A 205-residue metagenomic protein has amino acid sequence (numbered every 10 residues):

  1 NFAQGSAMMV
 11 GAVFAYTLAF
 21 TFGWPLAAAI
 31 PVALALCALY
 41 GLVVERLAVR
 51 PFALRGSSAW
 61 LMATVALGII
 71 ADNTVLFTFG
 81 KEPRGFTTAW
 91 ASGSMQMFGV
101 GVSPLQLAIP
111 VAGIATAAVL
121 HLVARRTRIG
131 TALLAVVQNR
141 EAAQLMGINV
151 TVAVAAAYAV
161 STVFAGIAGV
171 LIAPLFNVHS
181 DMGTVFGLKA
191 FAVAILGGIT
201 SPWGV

Functional and structural regions predicted by a protein language model:
N1-A12, L26, L54-W60, I129-A132 (+4 more regions): Short, non-helical or kinked segments that cap or interrupt transmembrane helices
F2-F20, V32, Y40, V44 (+4 more regions): Hydrophobic alpha-helical segments within and immediately flanking transmembrane helices of multi-pass membrane proteins
M8, A29, A33, T87-A89 (+1 more regions): Hydrophobic mid-bilayer segments of alpha-helices in multi-pass membrane transport proteins, especially secondary
T17, T21, L42, R46-P51 (+5 more regions): Membrane-interface helix caps of multi-pass small-molecule transporters
G23-L67, T74: Alpha-helical transmembrane segments within multi-pass membrane transporters and channels
A48-V49, I70, A142-A143, I195: Hydrophobic/aromatic residues within transmembrane alpha-helices of multi-pass small-molecule transporters
P51-R126, L134, A153: Transmembrane helix-bundle core of multi-pass membrane transporters and related energy-transducing complexes
G101-D181, P202-V205: Helix-loop-helix "hairpin" substructures at the membrane interface of multi-pass membrane proteins
